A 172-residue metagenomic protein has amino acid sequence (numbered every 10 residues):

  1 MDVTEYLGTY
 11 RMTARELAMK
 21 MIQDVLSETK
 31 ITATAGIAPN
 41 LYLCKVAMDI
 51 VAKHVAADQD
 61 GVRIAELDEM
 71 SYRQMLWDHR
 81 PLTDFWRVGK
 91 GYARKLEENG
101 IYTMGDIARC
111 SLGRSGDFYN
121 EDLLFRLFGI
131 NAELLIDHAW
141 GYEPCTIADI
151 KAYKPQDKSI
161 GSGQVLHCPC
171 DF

Functional and structural regions predicted by a protein language model:
M1-I22, V51, E97-G100: Catalytic palm subdomain of template-directed nucleic-acid polymerases, centered on the conserved carboxylate motif
M1-V3, P39-C44, S111: Short, conserved phosphate-binding/catalytic loop or strand-edge motifs used in phosphoryl-/nucleotidyl-transfer
D2-R11, P81, Q164-F172: Short histidine-centered catalytic/ligand-binding loop motif
Y6-L7, A38-Y42, P81-L82, Y92 (+1 more regions): Short acidic/polar capping segments at secondary-structure boundaries
T13, M21-T83: Long, highly charged, low-complexity intrinsically disordered interaction regions that mediate electrostatic DNA/RNA
A14-M21, V25, D68-M70, N120-I136: Extended, compositionally biased low-complexity polar/Lys-Gly-rich tracts and adjacent boundary/linker regions are
D84, R94-F172: DNA-contacting surface of Y-family translesion DNA polymerases
